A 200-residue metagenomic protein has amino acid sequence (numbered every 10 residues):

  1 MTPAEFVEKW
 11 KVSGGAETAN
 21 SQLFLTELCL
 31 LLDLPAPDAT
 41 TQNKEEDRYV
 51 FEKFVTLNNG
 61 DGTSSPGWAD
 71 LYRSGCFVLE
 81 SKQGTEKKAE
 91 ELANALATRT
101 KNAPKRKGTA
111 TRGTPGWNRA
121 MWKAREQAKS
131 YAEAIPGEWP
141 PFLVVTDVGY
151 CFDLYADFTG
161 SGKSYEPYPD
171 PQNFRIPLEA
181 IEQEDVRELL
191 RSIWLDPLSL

Functional and structural regions predicted by a protein language model:
M1-E46: Charged, often low-complexity linker/regulatory segments
M1-V7, D61-G67, C76, S81-L200: Short, basic/polar, glycine-containing "phosphate-handling" surface segments that engage DNA
Q22, T26, K53, A69 (+1 more regions): N-terminal, well-ordered alpha-helical segments
L30-P37, R73-G75, P136-W139: Short, solvent-exposed loop/edge-beta patches enriched in aromatic
L31, R48-V50, C151: Residue-level preference for alpha-helix termini and adjacent loops
D38-G75: Active-site metal-binding core of divalent-cation-utilizing nuclease and nuclease-like domains
